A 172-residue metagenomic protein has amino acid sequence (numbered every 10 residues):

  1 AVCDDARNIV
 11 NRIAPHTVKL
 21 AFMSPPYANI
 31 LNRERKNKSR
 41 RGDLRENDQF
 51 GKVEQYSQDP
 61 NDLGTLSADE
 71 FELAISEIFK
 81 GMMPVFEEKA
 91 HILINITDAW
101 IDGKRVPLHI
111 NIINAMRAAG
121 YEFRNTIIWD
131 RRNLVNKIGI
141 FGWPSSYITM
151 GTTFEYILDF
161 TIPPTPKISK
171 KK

Functional and structural regions predicted by a protein language model:
A1-K172: Class I S-adenosyl-L-methionine-dependent methyltransferase catalytic core
